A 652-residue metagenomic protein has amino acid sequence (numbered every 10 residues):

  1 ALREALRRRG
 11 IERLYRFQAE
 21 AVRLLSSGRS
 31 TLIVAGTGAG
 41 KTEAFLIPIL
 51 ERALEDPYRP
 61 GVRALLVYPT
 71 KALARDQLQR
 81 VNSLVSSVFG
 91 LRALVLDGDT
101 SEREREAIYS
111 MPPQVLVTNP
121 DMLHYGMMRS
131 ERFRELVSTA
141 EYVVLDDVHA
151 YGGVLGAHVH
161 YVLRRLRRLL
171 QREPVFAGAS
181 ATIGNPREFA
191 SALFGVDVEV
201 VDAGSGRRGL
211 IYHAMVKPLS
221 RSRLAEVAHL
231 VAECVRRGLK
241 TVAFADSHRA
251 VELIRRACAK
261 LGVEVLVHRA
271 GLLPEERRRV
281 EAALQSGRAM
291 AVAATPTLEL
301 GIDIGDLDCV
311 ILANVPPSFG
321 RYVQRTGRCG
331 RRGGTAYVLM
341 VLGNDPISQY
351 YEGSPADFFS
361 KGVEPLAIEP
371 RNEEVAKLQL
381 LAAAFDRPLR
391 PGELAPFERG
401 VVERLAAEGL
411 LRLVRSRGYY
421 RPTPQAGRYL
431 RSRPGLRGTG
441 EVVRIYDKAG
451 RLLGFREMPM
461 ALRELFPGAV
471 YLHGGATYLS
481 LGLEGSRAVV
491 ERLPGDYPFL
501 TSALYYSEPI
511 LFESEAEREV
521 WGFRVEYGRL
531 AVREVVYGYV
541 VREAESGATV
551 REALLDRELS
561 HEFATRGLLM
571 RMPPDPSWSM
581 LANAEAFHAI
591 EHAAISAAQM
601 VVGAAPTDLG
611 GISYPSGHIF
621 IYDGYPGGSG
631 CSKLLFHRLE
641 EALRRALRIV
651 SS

Functional and structural regions predicted by a protein language model:
A1-V34: Conserved pre-motif I regulatory segment
E51-D76, L170-E173: Conserved SF1/SF2 helicase motif Ia
R63-Q77, V231-C258: Conserved strand-helix element at the start of the C-terminal RecA-like helicase core
G98-E141: Conserved helix/coil segment N-terminal to the catalytic DExD/H
Y142, H149-S205: Post-DEXD/H (motif II) to motif III coupling segment of the RecA-like Helicase ATP-binding lobe
I183, R187-H248, I368: Conserved interdomain linker/interface between the two RecA-like ATPase lobes of SF2 helicase motors
P317-V338: Conserved SF2 helicase motif VI
T335-V338, N344-G362, E374-P391, R404 (+1 more regions): Extended Lys/Arg-rich polyanion-binding regions
